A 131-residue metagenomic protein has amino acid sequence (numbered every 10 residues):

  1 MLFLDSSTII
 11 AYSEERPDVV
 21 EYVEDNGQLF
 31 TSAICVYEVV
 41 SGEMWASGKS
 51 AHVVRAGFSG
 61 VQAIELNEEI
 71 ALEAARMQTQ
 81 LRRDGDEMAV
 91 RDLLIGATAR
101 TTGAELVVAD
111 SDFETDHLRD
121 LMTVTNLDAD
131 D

Functional and structural regions predicted by a protein language model:
M1-T31, C35, G42-A56: Short, well-structured N-terminal submotif of metal-dependent ribonuclease cores
L2, Q28-F30, G60-E65, E105: Short loop->beta-strand "edge-of-pocket" segments that line small-molecule binding or catalytic clefts across diverse
S6, E68, V90-L93: Conserved glycosyltransferase catalytic-site signature
I9-I10, V36-V39, A71, F113-E114: A generic structural signal for short hydrophobic patches within well-formed alpha-helices
Q62-R83: Acidic catalytic patch
A89-E105: Acidic, metal-associated active-site segment
R100-D131: Acidic, PIN/NYN-like endoribonuclease modules and their adjacent C-terminal/linker elements
